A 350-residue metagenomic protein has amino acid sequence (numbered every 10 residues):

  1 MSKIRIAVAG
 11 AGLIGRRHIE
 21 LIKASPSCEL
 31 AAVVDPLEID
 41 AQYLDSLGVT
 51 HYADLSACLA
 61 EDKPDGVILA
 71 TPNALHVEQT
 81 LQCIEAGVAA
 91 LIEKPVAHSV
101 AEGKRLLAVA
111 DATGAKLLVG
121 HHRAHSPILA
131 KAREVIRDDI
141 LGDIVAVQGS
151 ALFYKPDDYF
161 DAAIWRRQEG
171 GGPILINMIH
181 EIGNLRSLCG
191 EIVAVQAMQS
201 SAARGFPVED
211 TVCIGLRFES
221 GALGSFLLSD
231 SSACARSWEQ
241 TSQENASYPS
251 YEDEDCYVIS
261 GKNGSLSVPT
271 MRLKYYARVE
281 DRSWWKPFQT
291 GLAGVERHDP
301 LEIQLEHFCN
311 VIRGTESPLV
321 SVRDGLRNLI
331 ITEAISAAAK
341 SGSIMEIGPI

Functional and structural regions predicted by a protein language model:
M1-K3, V8, G66-L69, V268-P269 (+1 more regions): C-terminal helix-rich "cap/oligomerization" subdomain common to oxidoreductases
M1-L47: N-terminal Rossmann-like dinucleotide-binding module
C28-L30, P64, I144, I192: Core-facing hydrophobic residues within beta-strands of well-ordered domains
V49-L55: Conserved SAM-binding strand-loop segment of SAM-dependent methyltransferases
A53, I92, L117-V119, Q148 (+2 more regions): Hydrophobic residues in well-ordered beta-strands that form the structural core
E61, G66-N73, V77-A124, D139: Beta-strand-loop-alpha-helix segment that lines the small-molecule cofactor/substrate pocket of alpha/beta enzymes
K116, R123-L216, G342: Predominantly a Rossmann-like dinucleotide-binding segment in NAD(P)-dependent oxidoreductases
G205-E209, E219-I303: NAD(P)-dinucleotide binding in Rossmann-like oxidoreductases
